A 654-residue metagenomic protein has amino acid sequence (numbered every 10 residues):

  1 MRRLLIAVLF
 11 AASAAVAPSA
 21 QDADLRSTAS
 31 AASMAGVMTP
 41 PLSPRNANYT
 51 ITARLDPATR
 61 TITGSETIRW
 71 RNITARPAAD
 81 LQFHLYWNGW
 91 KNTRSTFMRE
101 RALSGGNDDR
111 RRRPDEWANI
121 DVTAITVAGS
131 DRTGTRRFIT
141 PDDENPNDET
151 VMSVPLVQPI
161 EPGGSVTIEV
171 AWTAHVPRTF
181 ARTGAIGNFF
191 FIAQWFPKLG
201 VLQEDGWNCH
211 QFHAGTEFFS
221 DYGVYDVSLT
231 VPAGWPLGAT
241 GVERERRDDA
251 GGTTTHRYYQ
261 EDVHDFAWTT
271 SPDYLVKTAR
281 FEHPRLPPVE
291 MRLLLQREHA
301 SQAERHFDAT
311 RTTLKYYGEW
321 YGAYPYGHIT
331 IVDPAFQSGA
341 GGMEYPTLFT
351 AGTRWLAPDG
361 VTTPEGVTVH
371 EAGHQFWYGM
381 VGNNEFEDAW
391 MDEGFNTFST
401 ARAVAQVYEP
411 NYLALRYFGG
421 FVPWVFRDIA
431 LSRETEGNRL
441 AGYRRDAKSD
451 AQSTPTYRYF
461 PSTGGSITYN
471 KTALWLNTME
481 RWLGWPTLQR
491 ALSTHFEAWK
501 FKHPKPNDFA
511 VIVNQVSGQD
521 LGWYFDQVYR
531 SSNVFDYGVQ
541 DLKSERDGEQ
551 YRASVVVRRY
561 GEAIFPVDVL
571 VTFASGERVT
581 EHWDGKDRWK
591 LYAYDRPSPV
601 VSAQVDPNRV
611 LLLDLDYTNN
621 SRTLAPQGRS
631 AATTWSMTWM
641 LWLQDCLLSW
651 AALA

Functional and structural regions predicted by a protein language model:
I6-A14: Bacterial N-terminal signal peptides
A20-T63, I186, L521-W523, Q527-V528: N-terminal, polar/Ser/Thr-rich
M34-L42, K91-P155, T179-T183, V242-G251 (+1 more regions): Solvent-exposed beta-strand/loop surfaces of large extracellular or lumenal domains
N46, L85, G89, Y258 (+2 more regions): Hydrophobic alpha-helical and helix-loop surface patches within well-folded domains that function as non-catalytic
T61-G89, T93-S95, G105-G106: Ligand-binding face of N-terminal immunoglobulin V-set domains in extracellular IgSF glycoproteins
W90, A174-A181, P607-N619: Short acidic/polar inter-strand loop motif in beta-rich domains
S104-A124, A128, T150-V157, T167-Y274: Extended, low-hydrophobicity, Ser/Thr/Pro/Gly-biased non-transmembrane segments
G238-A239, G522, F535-G538, L542-N608: Beta-strand-rich binding/interaction modules
